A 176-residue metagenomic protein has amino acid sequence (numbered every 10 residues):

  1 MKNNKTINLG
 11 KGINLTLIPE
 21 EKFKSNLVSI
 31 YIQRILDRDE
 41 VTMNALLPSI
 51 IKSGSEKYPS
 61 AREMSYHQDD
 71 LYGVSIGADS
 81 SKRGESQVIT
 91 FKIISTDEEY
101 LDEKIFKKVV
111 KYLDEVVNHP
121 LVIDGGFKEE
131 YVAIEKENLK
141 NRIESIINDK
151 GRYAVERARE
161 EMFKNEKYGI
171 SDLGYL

Functional and structural regions predicted by a protein language model:
M1-L27: N- or domain-start disorder-to-order transition segments that initiate the globular core
I18, K24-L36, N44, R62-E115 (+3 more regions): M16 family metallopeptidases and their MPP-like homologs
E40: Catalytic and substrate-binding regions of extracellular carbohydrate-active enzymes, especially polysaccharide lyases
A45-K52: Active-site SXXK
G54-K57, E98-Y100, H119-K128: Short, polar/flexible loop-turn hinges at active-site or ligand-entry regions and domain interfaces
